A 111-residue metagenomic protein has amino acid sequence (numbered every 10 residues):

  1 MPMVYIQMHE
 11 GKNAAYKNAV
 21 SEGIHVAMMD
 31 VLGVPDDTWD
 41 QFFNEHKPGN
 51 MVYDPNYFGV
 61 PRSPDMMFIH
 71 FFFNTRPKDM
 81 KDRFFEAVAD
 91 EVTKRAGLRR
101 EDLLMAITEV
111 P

Functional and structural regions predicted by a protein language model:
M1-P111: Interaction-mediating elements
